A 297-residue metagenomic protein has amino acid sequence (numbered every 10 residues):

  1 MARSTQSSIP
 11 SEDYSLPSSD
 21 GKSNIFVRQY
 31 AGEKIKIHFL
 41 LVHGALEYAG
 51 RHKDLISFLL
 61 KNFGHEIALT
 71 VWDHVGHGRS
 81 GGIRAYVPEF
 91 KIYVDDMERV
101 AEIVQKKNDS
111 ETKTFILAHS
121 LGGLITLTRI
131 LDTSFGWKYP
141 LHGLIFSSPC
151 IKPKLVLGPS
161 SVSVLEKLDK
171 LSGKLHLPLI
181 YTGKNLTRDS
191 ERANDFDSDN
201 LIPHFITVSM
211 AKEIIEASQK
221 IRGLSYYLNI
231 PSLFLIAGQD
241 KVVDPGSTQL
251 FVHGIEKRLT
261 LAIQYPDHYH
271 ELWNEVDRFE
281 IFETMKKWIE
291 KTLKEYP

Functional and structural regions predicted by a protein language model:
M1-A31: N-terminal cap/lid segment of alpha/beta-hydrolase-fold proteins
H43-E47, L121: Active-site glycine-rich loops that stabilize anionic/oxyanionic intermediates across multiple enzyme folds
L46-A49, G78-N108, T112: Catalytic nucleophile-loop/oxyanion-hole region of alpha/beta-hydrolase and closely related hydrolase-like folds
F58-G82: Conserved alpha/beta-hydrolase
L121-T207: Alpha/beta-hydrolase-fold enzymes
L228, F234-I236, D240: Short beta-strand/loop motif that positions the catalytic acidic residue of the alpha/beta-hydrolase fold
I230, D244-H253: Short alpha-helix in the alpha/beta-hydrolase fold that links the catalytic acid
L259-P297: Catalytic active-site module of serine/aspartate enzymes centered on a nucleophile-bearing elbow/loop
